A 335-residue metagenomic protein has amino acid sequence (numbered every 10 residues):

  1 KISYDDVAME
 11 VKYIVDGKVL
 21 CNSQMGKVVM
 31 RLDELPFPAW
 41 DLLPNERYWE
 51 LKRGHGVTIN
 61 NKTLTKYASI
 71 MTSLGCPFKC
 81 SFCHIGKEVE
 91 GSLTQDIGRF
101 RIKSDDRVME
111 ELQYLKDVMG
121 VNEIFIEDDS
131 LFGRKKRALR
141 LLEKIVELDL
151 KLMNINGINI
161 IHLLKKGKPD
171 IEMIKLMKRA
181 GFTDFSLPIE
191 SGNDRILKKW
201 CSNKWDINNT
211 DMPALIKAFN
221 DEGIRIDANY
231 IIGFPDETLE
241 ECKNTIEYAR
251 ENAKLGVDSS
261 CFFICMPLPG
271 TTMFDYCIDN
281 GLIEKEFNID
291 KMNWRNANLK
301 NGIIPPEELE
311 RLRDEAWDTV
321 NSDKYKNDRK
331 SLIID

Functional and structural regions predicted by a protein language model:
K1, M173-F185, N244-F262: Structural recognition of alpha->loop->beta junctions
K1-L32, G270: Glycine-rich beta-alpha loop elements in corrinoid/cobalamin-binding modules across cobalamin-dependent enzymes
V7, R31, G120, G181 (+2 more regions): Short loop/turn motifs at secondary-structure junctions
D16-G17, P44, H55-T58, G98 (+2 more regions): Radical SAM enzyme core and accessory elements
P38-I226, E247: Radical SAM [4Fe-4S] cluster-binding motif and immediate context
F78, G91, K136, L164 (+4 more regions): Flexible glycine/acidic-rich beta-alpha junction loops that bind and position SAM and/or redox cofactors in anaerobic
I224-I231, N252-K254: Conserved beta-strand->loop/alpha-helix structural units within folded catalytic cores of enzymes with alpha/beta
